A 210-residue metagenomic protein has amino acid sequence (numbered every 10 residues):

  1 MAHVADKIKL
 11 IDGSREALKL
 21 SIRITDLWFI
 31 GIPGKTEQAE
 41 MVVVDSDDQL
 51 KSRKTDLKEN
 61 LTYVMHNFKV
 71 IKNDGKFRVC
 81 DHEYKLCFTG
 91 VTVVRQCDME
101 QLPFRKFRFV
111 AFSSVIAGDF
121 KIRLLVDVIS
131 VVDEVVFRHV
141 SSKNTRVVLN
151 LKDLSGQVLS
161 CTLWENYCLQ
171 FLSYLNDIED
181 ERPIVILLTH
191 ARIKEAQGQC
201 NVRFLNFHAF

Functional and structural regions predicted by a protein language model:
M1-F210: Single-stranded nucleic acid-binding proteins centered on OB/S1-type folds and their adjacent low-complexity
